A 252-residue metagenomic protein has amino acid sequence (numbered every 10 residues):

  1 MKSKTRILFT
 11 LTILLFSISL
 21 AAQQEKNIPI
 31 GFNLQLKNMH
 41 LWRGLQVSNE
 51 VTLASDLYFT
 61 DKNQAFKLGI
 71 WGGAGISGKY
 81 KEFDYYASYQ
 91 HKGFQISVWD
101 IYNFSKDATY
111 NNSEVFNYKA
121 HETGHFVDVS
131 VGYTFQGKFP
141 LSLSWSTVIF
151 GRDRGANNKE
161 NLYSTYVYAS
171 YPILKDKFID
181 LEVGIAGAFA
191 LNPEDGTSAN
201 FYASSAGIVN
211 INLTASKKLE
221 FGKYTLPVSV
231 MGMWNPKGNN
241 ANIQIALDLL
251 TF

Functional and structural regions predicted by a protein language model:
M1-P29: Cleavable N-terminal export/targeting peptides
Q23-G75: Short glycine/proline- and aromatic-enriched beta-strand/turn motifs that initiate or cap beta-hairpins
K26-I30, N49-L53, K79-F83, Q90 (+5 more regions): Residues that define the transmembrane beta-barrel architecture of outer-membrane proteins
G31-K37, D56-Y58, G69-G73, S88 (+5 more regions): Transmembrane beta-strands of outer-membrane beta-barrel proteins
L41-S48, G72-I76, Y110-N111, V115-E122 (+3 more regions): Outer-membrane beta-barrel domain signature
N63-A65, G137-P140, S144-S229, M233-N239 (+1 more regions): Outer-membrane beta-barrel transmembrane domain signature
F66-Q90, Q95-K119: Surface-exposed loop and membrane-interface regions of Gram-negative outer-membrane beta-barrel proteins
K106-L162: Hydrophobic, well-structured mid-protein blocks that either form specific transmembrane helices
